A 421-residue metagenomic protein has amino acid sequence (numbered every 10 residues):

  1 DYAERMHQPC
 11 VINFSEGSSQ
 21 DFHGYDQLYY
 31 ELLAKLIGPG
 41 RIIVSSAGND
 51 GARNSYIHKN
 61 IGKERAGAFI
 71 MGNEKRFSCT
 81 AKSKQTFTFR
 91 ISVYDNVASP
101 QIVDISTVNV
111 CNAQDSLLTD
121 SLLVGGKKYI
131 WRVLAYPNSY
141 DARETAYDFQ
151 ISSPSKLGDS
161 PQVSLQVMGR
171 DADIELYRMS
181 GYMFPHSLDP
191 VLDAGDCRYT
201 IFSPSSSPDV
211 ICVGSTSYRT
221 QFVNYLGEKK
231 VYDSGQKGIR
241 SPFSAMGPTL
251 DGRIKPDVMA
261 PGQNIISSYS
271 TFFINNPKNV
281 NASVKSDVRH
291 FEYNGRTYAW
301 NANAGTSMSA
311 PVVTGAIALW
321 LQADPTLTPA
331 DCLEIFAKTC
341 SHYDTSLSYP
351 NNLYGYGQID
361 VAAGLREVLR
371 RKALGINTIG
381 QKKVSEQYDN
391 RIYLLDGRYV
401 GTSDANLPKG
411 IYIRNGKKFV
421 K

Functional and structural regions predicted by a protein language model:
D1-L369: Loop-rich non-cytosolic ectodomains and luminal regions
A373-K421: C-terminal outer-membrane/trafficking sorting elements
